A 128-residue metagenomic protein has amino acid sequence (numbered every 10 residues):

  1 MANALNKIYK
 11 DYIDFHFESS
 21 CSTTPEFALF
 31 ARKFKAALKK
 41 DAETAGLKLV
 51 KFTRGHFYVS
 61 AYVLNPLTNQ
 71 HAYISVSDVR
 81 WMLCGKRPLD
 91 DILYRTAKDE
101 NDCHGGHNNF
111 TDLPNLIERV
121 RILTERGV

Functional and structural regions predicted by a protein language model:
A2-E26, I92-V128: Mixed-charge, Lys/Arg-enriched low-complexity segments
A2-L67: Negatively charged, low-complexity tracts enriched in Asp/Glu with abundant Ser/Thr
N6, K39, K48-V50, L83-C84 (+2 more regions): Compositionally biased amphipathic helical and low-complexity segments enriched in hydrophobic
T44, T53, L83, C103-H104 (+1 more regions): Intrinsically disordered, low-complexity segments enriched in small/polar residues
Y58-S60, L64-E118: Intrinsically disordered, low-complexity regulatory segments enriched in Ser/Thr/Pro and charged residues
